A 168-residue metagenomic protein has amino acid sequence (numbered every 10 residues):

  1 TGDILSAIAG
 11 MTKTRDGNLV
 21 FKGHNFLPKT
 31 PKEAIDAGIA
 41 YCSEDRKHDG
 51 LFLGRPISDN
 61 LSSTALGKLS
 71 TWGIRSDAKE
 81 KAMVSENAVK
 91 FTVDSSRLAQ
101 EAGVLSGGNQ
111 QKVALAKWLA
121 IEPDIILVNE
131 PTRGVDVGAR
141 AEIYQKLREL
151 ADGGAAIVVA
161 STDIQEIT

Functional and structural regions predicted by a protein language model:
T1-T168: Glycine-rich phosphate-binding loops of nucleotide-dependent enzymes
